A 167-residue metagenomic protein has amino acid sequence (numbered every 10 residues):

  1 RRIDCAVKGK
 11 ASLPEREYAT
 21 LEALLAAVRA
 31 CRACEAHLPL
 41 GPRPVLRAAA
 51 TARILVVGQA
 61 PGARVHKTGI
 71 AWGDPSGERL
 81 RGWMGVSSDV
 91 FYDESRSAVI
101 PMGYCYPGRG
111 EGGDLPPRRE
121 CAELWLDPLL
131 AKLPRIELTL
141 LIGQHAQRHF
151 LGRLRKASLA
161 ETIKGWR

Functional and structural regions predicted by a protein language model:
R1-R2: Basic polycationic patches enriched in arginine
K8-R167: A polyanion-binding, active-site-adjacent surface
